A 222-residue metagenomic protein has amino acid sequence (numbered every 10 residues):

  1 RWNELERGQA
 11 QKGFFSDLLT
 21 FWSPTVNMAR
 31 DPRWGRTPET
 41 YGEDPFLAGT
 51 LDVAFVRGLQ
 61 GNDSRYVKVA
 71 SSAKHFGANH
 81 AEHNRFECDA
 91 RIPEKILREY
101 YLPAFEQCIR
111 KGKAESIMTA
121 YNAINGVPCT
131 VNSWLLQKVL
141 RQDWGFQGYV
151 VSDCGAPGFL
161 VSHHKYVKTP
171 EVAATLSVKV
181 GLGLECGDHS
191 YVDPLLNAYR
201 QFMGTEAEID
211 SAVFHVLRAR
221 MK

Functional and structural regions predicted by a protein language model:
R1-K222: Glycoside hydrolase catalytic-domain context in secreted enzymes
